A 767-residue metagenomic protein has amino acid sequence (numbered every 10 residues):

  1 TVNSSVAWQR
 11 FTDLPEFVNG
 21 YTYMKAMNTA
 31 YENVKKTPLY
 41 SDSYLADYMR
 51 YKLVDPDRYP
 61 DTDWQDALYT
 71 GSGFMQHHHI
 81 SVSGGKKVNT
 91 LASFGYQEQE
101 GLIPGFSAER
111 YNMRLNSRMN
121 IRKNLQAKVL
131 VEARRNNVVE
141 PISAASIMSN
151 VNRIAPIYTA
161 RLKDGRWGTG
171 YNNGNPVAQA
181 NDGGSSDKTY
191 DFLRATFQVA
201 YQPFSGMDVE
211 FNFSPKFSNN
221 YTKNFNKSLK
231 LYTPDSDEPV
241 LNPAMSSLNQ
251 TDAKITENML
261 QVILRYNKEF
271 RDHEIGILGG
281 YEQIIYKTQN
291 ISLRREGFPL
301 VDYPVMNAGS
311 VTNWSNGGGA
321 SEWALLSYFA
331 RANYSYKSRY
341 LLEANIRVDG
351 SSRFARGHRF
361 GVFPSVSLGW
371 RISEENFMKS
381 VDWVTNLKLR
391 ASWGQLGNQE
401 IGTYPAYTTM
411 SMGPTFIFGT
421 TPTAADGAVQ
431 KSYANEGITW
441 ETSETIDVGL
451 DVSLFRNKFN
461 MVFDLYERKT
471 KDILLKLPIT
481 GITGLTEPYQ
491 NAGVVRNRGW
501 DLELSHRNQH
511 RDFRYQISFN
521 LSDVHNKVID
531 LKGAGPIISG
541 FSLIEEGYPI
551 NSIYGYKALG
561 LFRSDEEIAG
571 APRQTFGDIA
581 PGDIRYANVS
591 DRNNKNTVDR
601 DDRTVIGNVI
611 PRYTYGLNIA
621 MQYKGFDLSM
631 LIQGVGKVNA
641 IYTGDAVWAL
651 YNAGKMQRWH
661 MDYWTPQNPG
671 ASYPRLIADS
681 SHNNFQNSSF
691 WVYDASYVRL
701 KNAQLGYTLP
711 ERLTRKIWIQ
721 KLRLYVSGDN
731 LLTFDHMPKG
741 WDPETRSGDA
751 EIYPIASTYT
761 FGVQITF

Functional and structural regions predicted by a protein language model:
T1, K87, N124, F204-G206 (+11 more regions): Short loop/turn motifs that connect adjacent beta-strands in outer-membrane beta-barrel proteins
T1-F204, E210-N212, R265, E274-I275 (+7 more regions): Membrane-proximal, glycine/serine-rich, low-complexity loop/turn segments characteristic of large bacterial
N3-P56, S292, Q490, Q509-V609: Conserved small-residue
Y21-P60, I147-Q179, N224-S246, Q289-N316 (+7 more regions): Surface-exposed loop/turn segments flanking beta-strands in extracellular/periplasmic regions
M49-S83, K87-Q97, K163-Q202, T312-R331 (+7 more regions): Outer-membrane beta-barrel transmembrane strand signature
L53-D55, Y232-P234, S310-T312, S351 (+2 more regions): Extracytoplasmic gating/loop element in the C-terminal half of outer-membrane beta-barrel translocons and assembly
G101-N112, E132-R134, V138-S146, F192 (+7 more regions): Small-side-chain secondary-structure face that scaffolds active or pore-lining regions
A492-N497, S539-E566, N668-S672, F685 (+1 more regions): C-terminal beta-signal and terminal closure region of outer-membrane beta-barrel proteins
